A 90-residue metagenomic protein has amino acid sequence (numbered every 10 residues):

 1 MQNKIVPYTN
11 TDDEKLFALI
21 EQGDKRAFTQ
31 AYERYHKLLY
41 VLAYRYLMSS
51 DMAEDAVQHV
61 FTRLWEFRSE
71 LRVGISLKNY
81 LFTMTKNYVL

Functional and structural regions predicted by a protein language model:
M1-L38: N-terminal module of bacterial RNA polymerase sigma factors
D12, A27-A31, M52, V73 (+2 more regions): Conserved acidic
F17-A18, T29, Y40, Y44 (+2 more regions): Solvent-exposed, non-membrane alpha-helical residues enriched in polar/charged side chains
L19, Y46, R63-L64: Amphipathic alpha-helical segments that mediate coupling or scaffolding at interfaces
Y32-S50: Amphipathic, Lys/Arg- and hydrophobic-enriched alpha-helical face
V41, D55-T62, E66, I75-N87: Structural recognition of an alpha-helix C-terminal capping motif at a helix-to-coil junction
